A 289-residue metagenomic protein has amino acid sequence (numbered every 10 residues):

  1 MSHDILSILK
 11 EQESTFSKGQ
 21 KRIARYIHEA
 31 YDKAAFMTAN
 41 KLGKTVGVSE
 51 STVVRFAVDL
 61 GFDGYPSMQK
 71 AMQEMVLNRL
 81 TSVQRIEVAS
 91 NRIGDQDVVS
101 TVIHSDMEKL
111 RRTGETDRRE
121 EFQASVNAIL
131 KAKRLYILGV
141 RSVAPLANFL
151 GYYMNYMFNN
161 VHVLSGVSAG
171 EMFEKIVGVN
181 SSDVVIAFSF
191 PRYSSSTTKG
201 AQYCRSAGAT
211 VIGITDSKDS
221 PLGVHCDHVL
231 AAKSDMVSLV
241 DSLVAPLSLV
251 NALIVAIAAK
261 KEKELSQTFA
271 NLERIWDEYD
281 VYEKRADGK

Functional and structural regions predicted by a protein language model:
S2-L6, S14-T15, R22, D32-F36 (+2 more regions): HTH-adjacent hinge/linker in prokaryotic transcriptional regulators
Y26-A30: Short amphipathic alpha-helical elements of helix-turn-helix/winged-helix folds
D97, E120-S125, G170-E174: Short, charged beta->alpha transition segments
D117-V126, K131-K133: Long amphipathic N-terminal alpha/beta scaffold segment
L130-S248, I254-K261: Glycine-rich phosphate-binding loops that contact phosphosugars or nucleotide phosphates
K263-K289: A short, charged, Gly/Pro-tolerant segment at domain boundaries
